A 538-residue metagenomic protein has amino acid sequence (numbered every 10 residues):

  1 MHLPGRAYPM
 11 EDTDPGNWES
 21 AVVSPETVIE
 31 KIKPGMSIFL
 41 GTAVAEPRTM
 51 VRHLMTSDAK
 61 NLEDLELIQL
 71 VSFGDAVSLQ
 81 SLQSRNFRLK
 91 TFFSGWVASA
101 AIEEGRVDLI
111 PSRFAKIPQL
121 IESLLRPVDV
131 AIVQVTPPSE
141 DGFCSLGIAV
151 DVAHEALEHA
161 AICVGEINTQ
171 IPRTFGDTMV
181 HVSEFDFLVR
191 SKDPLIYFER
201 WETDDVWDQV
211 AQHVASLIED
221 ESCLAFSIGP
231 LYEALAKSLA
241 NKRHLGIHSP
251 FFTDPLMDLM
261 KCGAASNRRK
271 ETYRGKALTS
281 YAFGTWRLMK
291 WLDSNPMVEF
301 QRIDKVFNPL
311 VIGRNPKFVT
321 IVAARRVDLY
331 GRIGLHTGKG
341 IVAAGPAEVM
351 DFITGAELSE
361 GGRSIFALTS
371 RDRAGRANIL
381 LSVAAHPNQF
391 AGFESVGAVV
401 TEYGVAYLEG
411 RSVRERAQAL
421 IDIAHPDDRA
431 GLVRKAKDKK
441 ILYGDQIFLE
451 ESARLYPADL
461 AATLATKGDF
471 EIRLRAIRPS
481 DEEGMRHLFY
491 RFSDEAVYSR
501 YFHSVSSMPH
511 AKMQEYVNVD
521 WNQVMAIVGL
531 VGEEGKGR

Functional and structural regions predicted by a protein language model:
H2-E450, M485: Conserved alpha/beta enzyme-core scaffold
L455-R538: Long, contiguous binding/interaction regions
